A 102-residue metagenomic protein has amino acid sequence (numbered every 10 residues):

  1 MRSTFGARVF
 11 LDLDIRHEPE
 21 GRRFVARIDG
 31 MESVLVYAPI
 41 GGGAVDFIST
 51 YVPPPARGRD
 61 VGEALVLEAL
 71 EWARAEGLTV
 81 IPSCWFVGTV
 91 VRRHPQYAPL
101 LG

Functional and structural regions predicted by a protein language model:
S3-A44: N-terminal first-folded block
T50-R57: A short, internal acetyl-CoA/4′-phosphopantetheine-binding micro-motif in the GNAT/acyltransferase core
G58-A69: Conserved acetyl-CoA-binding loop-helix of GNAT-fold acetyltransferases
E68-G102: C-terminal structural segments of small proteins and small subunits
